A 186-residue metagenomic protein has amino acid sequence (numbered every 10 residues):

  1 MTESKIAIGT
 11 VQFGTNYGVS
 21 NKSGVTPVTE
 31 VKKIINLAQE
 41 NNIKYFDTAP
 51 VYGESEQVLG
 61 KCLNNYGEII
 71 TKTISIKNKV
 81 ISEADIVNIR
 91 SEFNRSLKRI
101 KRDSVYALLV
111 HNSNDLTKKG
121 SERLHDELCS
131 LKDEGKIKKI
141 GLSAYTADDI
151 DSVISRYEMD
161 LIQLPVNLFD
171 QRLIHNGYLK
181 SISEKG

Functional and structural regions predicted by a protein language model:
M1-E68: N-terminal binding-site loop/beta-alpha segment at the start of enzyme catalytic domains that lines or forms
T2, L59-I69, L97-D103, K132 (+2 more regions): Acidic (Asp/Glu)-rich catalytic clusters
E3-A7, K44-Y45, E68-I70, S104-L109 (+3 more regions): Structural preference for beta-strand elements that scaffold enzyme active sites
V11-F13, A49-V51, K72-I76, V110-S113 (+2 more regions): Active-site beta-loop-alpha junctions enriched in small/polar residues
K22-A38, A84-K101, A144-V153: Short, acidic/polar
D47-Q57, K77-E83, D115-K119, L168-I174: Acidic-and-aromatic substrate-binding clefts and catalytic sites of carbohydrate-active enzymes
L97-L116: Active-site groove signature of glycoside hydrolases
S113-G186: Beta/alpha (TIM)-barrel catalytic core signal, keyed to glycine-rich beta->alpha loops juxtaposed to Asp/Glu that bind
